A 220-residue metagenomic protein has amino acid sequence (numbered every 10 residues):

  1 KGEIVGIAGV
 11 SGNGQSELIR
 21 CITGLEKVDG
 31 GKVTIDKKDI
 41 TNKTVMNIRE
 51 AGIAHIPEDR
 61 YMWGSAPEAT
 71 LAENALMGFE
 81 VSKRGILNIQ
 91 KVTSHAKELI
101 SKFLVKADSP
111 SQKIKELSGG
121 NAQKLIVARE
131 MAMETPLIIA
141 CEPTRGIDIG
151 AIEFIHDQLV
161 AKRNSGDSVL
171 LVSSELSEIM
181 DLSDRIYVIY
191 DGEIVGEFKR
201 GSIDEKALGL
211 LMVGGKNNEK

Functional and structural regions predicted by a protein language model:
K1-K220: Glycine-rich phosphate-binding loops of nucleotide-dependent enzymes
